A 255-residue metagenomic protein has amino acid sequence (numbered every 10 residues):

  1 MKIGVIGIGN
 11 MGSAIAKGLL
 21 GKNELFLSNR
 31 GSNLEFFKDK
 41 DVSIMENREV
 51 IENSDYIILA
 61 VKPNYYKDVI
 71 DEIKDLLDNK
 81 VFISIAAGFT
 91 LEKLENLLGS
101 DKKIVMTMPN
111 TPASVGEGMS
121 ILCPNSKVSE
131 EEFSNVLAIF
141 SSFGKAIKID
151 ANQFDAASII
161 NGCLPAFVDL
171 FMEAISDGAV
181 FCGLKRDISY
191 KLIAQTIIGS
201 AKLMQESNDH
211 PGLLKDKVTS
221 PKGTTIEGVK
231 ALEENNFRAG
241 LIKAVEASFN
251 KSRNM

Functional and structural regions predicted by a protein language model:
M1-E49, Y56, E117-G118, V180-C182: NAD(P)+-binding Rossmann beta1-loop-alpha1 motif at the extreme N-terminus of oxidoreductases
K22-N23, D41, S54-D55, K80 (+2 more regions): Short, well-ordered alpha-helix to beta-strand connector turns
N23, M106-I121: Active-site capping/gating segments
E46-L98: Rossmann-fold NAD(P) dinucleotide-binding segment
K93-K103, M119-A157, V168-E206, K251 (+1 more regions): Internal alpha-helical scaffold of NAD(P)-dependent oxidoreductase catalytic cores
I104-V105, F154-I159, P211-K215: Short pre-catalytic strand/loop immediately N-terminal to key active-site residues, enriched for Gly-Thr
A194-M255: NAD(P)-dependent Rossmann-like dehydrogenase/reductase catalytic/cofactor-binding core
